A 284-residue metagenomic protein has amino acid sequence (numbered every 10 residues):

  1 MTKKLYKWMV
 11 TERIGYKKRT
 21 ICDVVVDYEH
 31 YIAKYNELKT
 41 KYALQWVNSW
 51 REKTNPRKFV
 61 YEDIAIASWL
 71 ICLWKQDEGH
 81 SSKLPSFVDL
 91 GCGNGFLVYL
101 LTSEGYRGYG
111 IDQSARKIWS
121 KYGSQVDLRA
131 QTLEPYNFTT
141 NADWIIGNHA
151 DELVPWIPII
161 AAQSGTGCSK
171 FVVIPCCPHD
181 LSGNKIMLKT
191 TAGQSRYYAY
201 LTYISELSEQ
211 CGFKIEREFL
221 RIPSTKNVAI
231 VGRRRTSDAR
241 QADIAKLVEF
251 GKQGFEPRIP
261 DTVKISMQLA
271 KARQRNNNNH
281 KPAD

Functional and structural regions predicted by a protein language model:
M1-E78, V228, R233-D284: Intrinsically disordered, low-complexity glycine/charged-rich regulatory or linker segments that flank or connect
N55, L90, I146: Glycine- and other small-residue-rich loops at beta-strand/loop junctions that grip anionic moieties
E62, G93, Y200: Conserved alpha-helical elements of sugar-nucleotide-dependent glycosyltransferases
S68, L90-C92, Y99: Long all-alpha helical scaffold domains
S82-G93: Conserved class I S-adenosyl-L-methionine
L84-S86, V98-D284: Domain-level detector for long C-terminal conserved domains
